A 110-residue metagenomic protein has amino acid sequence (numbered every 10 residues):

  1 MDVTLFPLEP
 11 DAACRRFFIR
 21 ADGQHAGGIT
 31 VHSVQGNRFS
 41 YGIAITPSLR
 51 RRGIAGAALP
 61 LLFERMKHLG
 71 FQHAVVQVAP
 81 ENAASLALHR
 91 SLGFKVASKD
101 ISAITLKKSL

Functional and structural regions predicted by a protein language model:
M1-S40, S48, D100: Acetyl-CoA-dependent GNAT
P7-L8, S33, V75-V78, R90 (+1 more regions): Conserved catalytic-core motifs of GNAT/GCN5-like acyltransferases
R38, M66-A79, S102: Conserved GNAT acetyl-CoA-binding A-motif
S40-Y41, L106: Hydrophobic residues on conserved beta-strands that form the core of alpha/beta folds
G42, T46, A79: Residue-level recognition of the GNAT/N-acetyltransferase active site
R51-H68, A83-S91: Conserved acetyl-CoA-binding loop-helix of GNAT-fold acetyltransferases
